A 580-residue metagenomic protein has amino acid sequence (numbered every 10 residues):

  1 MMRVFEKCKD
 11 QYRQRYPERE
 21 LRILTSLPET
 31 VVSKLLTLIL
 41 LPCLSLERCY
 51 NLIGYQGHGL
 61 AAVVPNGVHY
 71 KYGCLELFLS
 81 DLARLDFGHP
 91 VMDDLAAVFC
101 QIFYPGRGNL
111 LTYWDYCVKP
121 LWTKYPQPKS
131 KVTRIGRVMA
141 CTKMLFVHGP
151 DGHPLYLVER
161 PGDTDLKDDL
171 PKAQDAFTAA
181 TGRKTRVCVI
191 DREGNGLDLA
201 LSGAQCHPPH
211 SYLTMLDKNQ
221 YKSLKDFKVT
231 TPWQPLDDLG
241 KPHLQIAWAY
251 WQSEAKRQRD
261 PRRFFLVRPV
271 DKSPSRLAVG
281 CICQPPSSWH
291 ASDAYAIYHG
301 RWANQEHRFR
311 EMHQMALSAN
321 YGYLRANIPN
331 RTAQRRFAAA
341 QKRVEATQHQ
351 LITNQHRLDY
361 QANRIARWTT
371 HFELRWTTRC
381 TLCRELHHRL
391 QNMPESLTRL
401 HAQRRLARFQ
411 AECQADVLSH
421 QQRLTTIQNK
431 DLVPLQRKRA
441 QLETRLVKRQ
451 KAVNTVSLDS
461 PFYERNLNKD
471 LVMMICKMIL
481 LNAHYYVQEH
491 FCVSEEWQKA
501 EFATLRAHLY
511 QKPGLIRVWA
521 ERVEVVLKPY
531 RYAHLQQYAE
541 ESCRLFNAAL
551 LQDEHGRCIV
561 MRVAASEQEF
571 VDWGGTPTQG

Functional and structural regions predicted by a protein language model:
M1-R137, M144-D163, P171-A180, D416 (+1 more regions): Dynamic "connector" segments at or just before major functional cores
E20-S26, A200, C283, S292-Y298 (+2 more regions): Short, solvent-exposed helix-loop connector elements
T123-Y125, G196-C206, K222-F227: A short acidic (Asp/Glu
R160-D165, L216-Q220: Short, acidic/turn-prone active-site loops that include or flank metal/cofactor- and phosphate-binding residues
D175-G182, L199-S211: Short, surface-exposed basic-aromatic patches at helix termini and helix-loop junctions that form
C188-D198, K218-Y221: Acidic, metal-coordinating catalytic cores used for nucleic-acid/nucleotide bond scission and strand-transfer chemistry
C206-N304, R308-R310, R384, H388 (+10 more regions): An anionic, glycine-rich sequence signature occurring as long contiguous blocks
M312-Q314, A319-A366: Charged, amphipathic alpha-helical linkers/stalks
